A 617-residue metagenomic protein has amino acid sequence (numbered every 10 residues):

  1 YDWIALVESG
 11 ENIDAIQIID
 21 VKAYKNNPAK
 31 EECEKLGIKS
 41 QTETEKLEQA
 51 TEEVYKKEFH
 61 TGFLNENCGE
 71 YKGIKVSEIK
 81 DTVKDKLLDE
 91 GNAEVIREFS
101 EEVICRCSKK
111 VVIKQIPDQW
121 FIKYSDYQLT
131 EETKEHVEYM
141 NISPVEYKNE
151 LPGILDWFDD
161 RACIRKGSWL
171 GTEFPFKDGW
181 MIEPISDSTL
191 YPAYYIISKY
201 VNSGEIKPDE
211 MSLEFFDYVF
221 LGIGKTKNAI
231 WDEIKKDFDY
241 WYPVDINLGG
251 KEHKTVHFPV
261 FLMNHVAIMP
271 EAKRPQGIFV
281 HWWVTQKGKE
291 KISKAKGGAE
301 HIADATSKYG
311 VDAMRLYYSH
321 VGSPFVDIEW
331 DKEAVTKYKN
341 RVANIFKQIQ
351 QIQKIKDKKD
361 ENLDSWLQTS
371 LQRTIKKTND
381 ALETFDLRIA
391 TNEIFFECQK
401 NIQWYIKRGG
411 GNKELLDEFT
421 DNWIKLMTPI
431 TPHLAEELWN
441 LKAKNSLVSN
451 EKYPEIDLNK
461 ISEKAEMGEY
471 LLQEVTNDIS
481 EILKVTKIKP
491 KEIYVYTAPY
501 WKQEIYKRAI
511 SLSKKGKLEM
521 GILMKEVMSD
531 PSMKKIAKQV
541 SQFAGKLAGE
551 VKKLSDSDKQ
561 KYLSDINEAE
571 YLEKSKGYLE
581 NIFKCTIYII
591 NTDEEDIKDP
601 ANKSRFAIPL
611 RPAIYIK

Functional and structural regions predicted by a protein language model:
Y1-D178, E290, H301-V335, D357-D360 (+4 more regions): Residue patterns forming the tRNA-binding/recognition surfaces of aminoacyl-tRNA synthetases and related DALR
Y1-S9, I18-I19, L151-V326: Alpha-helical recognition segments enriched in aromatics with Gly/Pro capping that present substrate-recognition
G10-I13, I19-K46, I196-F220, I488-A544: Internal, charge-rich low-complexity segments
N12-Q17, K84-D85, G91-E94, E102-V103 (+14 more regions): Beta-sheet entry/capping signal
T82-Y124, V335-I349, I424-L441, T586-A613: Structured, non-catalytic alpha/beta "coupling" segments that mediate domain-domain communication and provide generic
F99-K109, G171-G179, G277-T285, G322 (+7 more regions): A glycine-rich phosphate-binding loop feature that marks nucleotide/adenosyl-phosphate handling sites
K332, T336, S446-K617: C-terminal low-complexity, glycine/proline- and small-hydrophobic-enriched intrinsically disordered tails that act as
K358-N379, N392-F396, K400-D478, Y496: Acidic, turn-prone loop/beta-hairpin segments
